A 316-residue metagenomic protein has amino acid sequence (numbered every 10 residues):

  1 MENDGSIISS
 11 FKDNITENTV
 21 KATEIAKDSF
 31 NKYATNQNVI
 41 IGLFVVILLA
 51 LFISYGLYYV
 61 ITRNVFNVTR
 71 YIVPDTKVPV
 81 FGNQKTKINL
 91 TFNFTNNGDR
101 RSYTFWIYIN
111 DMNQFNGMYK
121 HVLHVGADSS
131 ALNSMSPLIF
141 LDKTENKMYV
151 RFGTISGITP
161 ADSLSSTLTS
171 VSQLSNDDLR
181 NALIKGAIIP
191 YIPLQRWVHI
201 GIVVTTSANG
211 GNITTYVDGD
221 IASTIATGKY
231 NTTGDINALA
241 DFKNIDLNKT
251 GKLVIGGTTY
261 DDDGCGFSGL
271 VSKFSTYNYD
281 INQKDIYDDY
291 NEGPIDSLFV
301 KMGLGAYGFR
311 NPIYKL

Functional and structural regions predicted by a protein language model:
M1-L316: Extracellular glycan-associated modules
